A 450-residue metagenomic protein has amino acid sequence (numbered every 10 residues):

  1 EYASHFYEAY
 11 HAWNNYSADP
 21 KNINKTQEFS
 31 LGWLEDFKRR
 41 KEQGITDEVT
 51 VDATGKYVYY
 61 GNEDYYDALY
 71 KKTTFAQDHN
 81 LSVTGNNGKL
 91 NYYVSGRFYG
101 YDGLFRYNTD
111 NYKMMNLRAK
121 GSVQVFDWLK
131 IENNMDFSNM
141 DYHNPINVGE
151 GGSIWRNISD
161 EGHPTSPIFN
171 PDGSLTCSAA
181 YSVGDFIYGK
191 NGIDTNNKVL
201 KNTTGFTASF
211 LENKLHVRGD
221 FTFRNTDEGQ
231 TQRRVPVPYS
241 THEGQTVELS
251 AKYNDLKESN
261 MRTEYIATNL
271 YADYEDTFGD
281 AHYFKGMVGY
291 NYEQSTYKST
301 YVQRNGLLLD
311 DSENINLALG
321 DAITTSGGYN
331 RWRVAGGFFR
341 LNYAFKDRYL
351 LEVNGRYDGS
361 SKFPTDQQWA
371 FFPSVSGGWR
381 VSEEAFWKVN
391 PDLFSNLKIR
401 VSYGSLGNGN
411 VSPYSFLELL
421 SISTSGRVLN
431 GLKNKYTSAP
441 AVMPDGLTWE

Functional and structural regions predicted by a protein language model:
E1-L200, G205-S209, Y283-F284, N410-G426: Membrane-proximal, glycine/serine-rich, low-complexity loop/turn segments characteristic of large bacterial
D47, H242-T246: Flexible coil/linker segments and helix-coil junctions enriched in charged and small residues
K120-N139, N147-V148, I158, S174-R234 (+1 more regions): Extracellular/periplasmic, surface-exposed regions of secreted and cell-surface proteins
H163-P167, V235, P373: Proline-rich low-complexity regions
P238-Y239: Extracytoplasmic assembly/pore-lining segments of large envelope/extracellular complexes
